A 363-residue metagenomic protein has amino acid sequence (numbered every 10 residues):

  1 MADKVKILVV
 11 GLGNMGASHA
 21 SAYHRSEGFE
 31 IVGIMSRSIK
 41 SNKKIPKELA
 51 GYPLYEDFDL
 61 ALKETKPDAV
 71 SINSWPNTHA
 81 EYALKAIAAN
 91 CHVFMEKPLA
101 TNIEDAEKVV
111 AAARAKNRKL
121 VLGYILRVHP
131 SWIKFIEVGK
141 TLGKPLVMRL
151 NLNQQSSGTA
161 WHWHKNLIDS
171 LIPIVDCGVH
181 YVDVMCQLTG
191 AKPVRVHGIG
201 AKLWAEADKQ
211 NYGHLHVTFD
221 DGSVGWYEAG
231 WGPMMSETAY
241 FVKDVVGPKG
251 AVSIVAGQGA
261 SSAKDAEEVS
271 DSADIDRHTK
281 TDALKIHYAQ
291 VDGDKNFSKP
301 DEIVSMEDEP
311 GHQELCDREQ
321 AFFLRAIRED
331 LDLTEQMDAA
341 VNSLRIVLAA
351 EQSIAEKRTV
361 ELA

Functional and structural regions predicted by a protein language model:
M1-K4, A69-I72, V269, I275 (+3 more regions): C-terminal helix-rich "cap/oligomerization" subdomain common to oxidoreductases
M1-L49: N-terminal Rossmann-like dinucleotide-binding module
H19, K40, Y52-A112, L315: Beta-loop-alpha module in the N-terminal Rossmann-like domain of NAD(P)-dependent dehydrogenases, especially those
G33, D68-A69, V147: Short, Asp-centered acidic motifs that coordinate Mg2+ and/or phosphate in catalytic or ligand-binding sites
K108-I125, G143-M148: Rossmann-fold dehydrogenase core element
L126-D208, G213-L215, P233, K357: Predominantly a Rossmann-like dinucleotide-binding segment in NAD(P)-dependent oxidoreductases
V182-D274, D317-E329, L333: Contiguous beta-strand/loop segments that form the cofactor/metal-binding neighborhood of enzyme cores
